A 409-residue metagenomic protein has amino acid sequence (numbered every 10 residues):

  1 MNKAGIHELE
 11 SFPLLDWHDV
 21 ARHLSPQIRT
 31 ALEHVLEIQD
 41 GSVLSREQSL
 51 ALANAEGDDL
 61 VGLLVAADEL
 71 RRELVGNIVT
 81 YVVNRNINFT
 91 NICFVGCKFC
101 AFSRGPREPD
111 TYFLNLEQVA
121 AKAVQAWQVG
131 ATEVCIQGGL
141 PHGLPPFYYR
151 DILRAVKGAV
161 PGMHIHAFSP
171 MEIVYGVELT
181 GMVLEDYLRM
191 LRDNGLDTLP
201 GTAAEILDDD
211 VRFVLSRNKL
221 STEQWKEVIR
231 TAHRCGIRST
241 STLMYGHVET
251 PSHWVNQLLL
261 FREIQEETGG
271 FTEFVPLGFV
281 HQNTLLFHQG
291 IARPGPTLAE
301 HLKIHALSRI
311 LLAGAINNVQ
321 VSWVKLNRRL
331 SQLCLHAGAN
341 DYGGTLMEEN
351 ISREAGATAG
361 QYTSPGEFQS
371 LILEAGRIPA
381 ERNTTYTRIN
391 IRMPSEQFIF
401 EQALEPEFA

Functional and structural regions predicted by a protein language model:
M1-D58, W127, L259, Q265-A409: Auxiliary Fe-S-binding modules of radical SAM enzymes
G41, A67, C97, I136 (+5 more regions): Conserved, mostly hydrophobic/aromatic
N54, R85, R107-D110, Q137-F147 (+3 more regions): Glycine-rich, proline-tolerant flexible connector loops at the mouths of alpha/beta enzymes
G62-P106, T111-Q137, L199: N-terminal pre-triad scaffold of radical SAM enzymes
R85-I87, L140-H142, S169-I173, A203-I206 (+4 more regions): Active-site-proximal loop/turn and secondary-structure-junction residues that shape catalytic pockets, frequently
V119, Y149, L184, W225 (+2 more regions): Aromatic/hydrophobic pocket-lining residues that form the small-molecule binding cavity in soluble enzyme cores
A123, R150-R154, L188, K226-I229 (+5 more regions): Generic structural signal for well-ordered alpha-helices, preferentially at hydrophobic/aromatic core positions
A131-I229, H233-S241, H247, N318: Conserved SAM/AdoMet-binding glycine-rich loop
